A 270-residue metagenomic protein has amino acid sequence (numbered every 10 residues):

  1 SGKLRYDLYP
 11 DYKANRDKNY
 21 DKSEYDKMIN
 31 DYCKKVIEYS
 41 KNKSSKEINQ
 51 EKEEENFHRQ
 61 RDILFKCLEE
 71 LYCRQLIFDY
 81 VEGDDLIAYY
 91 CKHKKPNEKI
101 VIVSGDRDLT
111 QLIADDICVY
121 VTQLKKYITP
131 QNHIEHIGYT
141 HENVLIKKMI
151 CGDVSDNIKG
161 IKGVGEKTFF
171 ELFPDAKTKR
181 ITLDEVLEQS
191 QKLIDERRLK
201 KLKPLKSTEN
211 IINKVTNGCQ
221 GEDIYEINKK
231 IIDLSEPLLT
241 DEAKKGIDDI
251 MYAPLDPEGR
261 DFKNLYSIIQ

Functional and structural regions predicted by a protein language model:
S1-A14: Extended, highly charged clamp/arch subdomains and adjacent linkers that form or line substrate-binding channels
N15-I269: Extended two-metal-dependent nuclease catalytic cores across DNA- and RNA-processing enzymes
